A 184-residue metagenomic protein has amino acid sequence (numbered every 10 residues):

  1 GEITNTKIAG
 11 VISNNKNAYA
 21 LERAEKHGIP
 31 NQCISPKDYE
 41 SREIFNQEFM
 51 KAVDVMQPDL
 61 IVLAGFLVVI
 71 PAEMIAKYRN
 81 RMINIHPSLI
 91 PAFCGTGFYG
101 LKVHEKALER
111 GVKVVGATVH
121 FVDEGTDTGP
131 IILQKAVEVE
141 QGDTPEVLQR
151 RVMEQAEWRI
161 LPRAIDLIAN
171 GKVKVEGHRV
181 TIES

Functional and structural regions predicted by a protein language model:
G1-S184: One-carbon transfer enzymes
